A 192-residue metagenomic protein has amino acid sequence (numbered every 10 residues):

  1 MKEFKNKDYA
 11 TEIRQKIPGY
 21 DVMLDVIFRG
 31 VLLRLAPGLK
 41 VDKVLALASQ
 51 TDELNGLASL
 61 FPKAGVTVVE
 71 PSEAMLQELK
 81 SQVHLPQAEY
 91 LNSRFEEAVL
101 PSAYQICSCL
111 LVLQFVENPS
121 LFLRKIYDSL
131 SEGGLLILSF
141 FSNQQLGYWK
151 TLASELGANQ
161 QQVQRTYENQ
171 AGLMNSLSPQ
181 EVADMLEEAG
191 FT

Functional and structural regions predicted by a protein language model:
M1-A10: N-terminal, positively charged/glycine-rich alpha-helical extensions of SAM-dependent methyltransferases
P18-K40: Conserved alpha-helix/loop element of class I SAM-dependent methyltransferases that forms part of the SAM/SAH-binding
K40-E97: Class I SAM-dependent methyltransferase SAM/SAH-binding core
E96-C107: A short acidic, Gly/Pro-enriched loop at the edge of an enzyme's catalytic core that lines a small-molecule cofactor
Q105-S120, S142: A short SAM/SAH-binding and catalytic strip from SAM-dependent methyltransferases
S120-L135: A short glycine-rich, Lys/Arg-flanked "PGG" loop and its adjoining helix->strand segment in the class I
L135-Q161: Conserved class I S-adenosyl-L-methionine
G172-A189: Short alpha-helix
